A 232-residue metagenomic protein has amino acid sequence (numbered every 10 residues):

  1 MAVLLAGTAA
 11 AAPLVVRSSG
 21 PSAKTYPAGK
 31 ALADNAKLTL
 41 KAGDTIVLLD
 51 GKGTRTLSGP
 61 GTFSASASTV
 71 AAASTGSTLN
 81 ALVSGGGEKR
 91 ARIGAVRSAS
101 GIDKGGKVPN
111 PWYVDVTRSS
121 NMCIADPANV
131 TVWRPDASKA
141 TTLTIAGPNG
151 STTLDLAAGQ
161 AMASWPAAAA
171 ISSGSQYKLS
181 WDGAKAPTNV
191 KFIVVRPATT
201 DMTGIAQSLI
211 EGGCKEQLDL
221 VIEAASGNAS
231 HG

Functional and structural regions predicted by a protein language model:
A6-T8: N-terminal signal peptide c-region/cleavage motif recognized by signal peptidases
A12-A31, K37, G51-N129: Flexible, surface-exposed loop/linker segments and immediately adjacent secondary-structure boundaries
G43, P135-T141: Short proline/glycine-enriched turn/loop motifs at strand-loop junctions of beta-rich domains
K52-T56, K185-P197: Edge beta-strands of extracellular beta-sandwich domains
A67-S68, D103, Y113, V194-L220: Low-complexity, Pro/Ser/Thr- and charge-rich linker/hinge segments at domain boundaries
G76-A91, T203-G232: Compositionally biased low-complexity segments at domain edges in trafficked proteins and select soluble regulators
P148-W165: Solvent-exposed serine/threonine-rich low-complexity stretches and specific carbohydrate-binding patches
P166-Q176: Surface-exposed, short loops/turns at beta-strand junctions within beta-sandwich domains
